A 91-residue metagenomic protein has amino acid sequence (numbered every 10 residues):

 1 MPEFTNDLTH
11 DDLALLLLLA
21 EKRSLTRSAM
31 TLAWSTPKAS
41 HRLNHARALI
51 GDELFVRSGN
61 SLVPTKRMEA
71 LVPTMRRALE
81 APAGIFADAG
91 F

Functional and structural regions predicted by a protein language model:
P2-K22, S40, E69: Short alpha-helical elements of helix-turn-helix
E3, H10, W34, G59-K66: Residues at secondary-structure transition points
L17-A33: Short helix-boundary/capping micro-motifs
S35, R42-H45: Residues within the DNA-recognition helix of helix-turn-helix
R47-P64: A short LG(V/I)-centered, amphipathic sequence patch enriched for acidic residue(s) preceding the LG motif
L49-I50, M68-F91: Alpha-helical linker/hinge and terminal dimerization helices associated with HTH transcriptional regulators
